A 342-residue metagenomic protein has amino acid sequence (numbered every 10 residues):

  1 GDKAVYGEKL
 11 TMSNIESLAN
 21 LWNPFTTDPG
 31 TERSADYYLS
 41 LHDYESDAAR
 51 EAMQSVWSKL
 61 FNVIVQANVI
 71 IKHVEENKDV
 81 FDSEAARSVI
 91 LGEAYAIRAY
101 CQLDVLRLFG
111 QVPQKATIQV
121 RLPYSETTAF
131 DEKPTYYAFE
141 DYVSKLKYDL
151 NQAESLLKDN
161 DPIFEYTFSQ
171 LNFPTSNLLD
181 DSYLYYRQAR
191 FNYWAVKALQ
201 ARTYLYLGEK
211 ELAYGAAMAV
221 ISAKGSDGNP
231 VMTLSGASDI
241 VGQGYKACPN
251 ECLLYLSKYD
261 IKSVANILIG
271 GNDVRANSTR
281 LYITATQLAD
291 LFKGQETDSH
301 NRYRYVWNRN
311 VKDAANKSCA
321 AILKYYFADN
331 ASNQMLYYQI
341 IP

Functional and structural regions predicted by a protein language model:
Y6-N14, R190-Y193, L205-I340: Hydrophobic-face positions in mid-chain alpha helices that act as interaction patches
F25-D47, A314-Y325: Short alpha-helical hairpin
R33-F109, E132, Y137-E140, L150 (+2 more regions): Conserved, well-structured interaction surfaces
N77-R87, L156-F173, L179-R187: Flexible helix-coil transition and linker loops at the boundaries of alpha-helical arrays
Y95, K197-Q200, Y204: TPR/Sel1-like alpha-solenoid repeat signature
L106-P113, D161, Y206-G208: Short coil/turn linking the two alpha-helices of tandem helical-hairpin repeats
V112-S125, S169-N172: Short, flexible, mixed-charge acidic loops at enzyme active sites
